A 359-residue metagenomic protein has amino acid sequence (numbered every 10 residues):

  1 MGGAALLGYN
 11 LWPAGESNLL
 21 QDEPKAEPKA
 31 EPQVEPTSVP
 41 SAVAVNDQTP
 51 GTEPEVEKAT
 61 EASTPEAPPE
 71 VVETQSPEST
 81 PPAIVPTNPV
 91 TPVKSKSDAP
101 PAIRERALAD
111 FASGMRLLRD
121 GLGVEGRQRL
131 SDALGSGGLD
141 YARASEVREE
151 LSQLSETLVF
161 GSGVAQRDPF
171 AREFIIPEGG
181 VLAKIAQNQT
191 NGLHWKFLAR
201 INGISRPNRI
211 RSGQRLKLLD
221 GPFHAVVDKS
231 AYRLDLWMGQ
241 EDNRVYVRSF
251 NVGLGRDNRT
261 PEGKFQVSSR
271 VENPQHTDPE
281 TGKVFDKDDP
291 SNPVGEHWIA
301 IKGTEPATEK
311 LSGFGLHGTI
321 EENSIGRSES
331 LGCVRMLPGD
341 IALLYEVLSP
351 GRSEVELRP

Functional and structural regions predicted by a protein language model:
M1-G8: Hydrophobic membrane-insertion alpha-helices, especially the h-region of bacterial N-terminal signal peptides
L11-T91: Juxtamembrane proline-rich low-complexity "stalk" or linker regions positioned immediately after a signal peptide
E16, T281-P359: Exported/periplasmic cell-wall-interacting domains
E27, G135-A165, H194-D228, R352 (+1 more regions): Extracellular LysM carbohydrate-binding repeats and other cell-envelope/extracellular binding modules
S95-V124, R129, F160-T190: Primarily a LysM-type cell-wall glycan-binding module
A171, P177, A183, L193-S205 (+2 more regions): Intrinsically disordered, low-complexity, Pro/Ser/Thr/Asn/Gly/Ala-rich spacer/linker segments adjacent to signal
P222-F314, T319: Gly/Pro-biased beta-strand-loop elements
